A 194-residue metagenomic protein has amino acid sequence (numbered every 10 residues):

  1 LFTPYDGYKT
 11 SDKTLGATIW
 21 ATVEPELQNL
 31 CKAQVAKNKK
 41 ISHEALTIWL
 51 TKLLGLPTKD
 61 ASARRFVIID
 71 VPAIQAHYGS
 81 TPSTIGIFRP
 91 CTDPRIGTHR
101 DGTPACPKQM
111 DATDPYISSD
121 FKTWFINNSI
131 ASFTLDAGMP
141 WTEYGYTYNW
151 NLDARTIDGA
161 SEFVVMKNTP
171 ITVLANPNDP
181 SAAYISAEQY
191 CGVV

Functional and structural regions predicted by a protein language model:
L1-F2, A63, I69-I74, F133 (+1 more regions): Intrinsic structural disorder
L1-T22: ADP-ribose/NAD+-binding catalytic cleft of ART/PARP-like enzymes
S11-G16, P25-R89: ADP-ribosyltransferase catalytic core
I19-V23, P72, S80, G145-T147 (+1 more regions): Alpha-helix initiation/capping motif
T84-V194: Active-site or metal-binding loop neighborhoods of secreted/extracellular toxin and effector enzymes
